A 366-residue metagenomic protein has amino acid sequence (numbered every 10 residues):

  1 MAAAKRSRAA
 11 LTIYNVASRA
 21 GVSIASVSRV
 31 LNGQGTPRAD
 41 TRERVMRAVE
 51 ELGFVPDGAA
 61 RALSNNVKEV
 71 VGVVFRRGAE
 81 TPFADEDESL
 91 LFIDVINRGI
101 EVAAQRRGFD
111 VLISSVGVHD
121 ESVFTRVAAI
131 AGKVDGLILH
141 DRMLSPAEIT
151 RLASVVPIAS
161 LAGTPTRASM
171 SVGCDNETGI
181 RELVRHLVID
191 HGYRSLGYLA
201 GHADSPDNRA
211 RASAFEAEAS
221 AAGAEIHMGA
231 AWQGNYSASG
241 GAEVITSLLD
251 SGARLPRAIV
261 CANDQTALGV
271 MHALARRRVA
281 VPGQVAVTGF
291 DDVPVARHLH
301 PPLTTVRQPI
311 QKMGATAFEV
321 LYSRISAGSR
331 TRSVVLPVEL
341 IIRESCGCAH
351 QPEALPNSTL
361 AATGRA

Functional and structural regions predicted by a protein language model:
M1-K5, R19, E51, G99-F109 (+1 more regions): Bacterial carbohydrate/catabolite-sensing allosteric modules
M1-V70, H350, T359-A366: N-terminal helix-turn-helix DNA-binding module of bacterial transcription factors
E51-D57, V118-S122, H140-D141, E243 (+1 more regions): Short gly/ser/thr-rich secondary-structure transition/capping motifs
V55-T125: Amphipathic helical "hinge" segments at domain boundaries
V74, I138-H140, V260: Structural motif
E80, S145-P146, A267-L268: Short glycine-rich, flexible loops that bind phosphorylated cofactors or substrates
S122-T178: Short beta-strand-centered segments that line the small-molecule binding cleft or hinge of alpha/beta clamshell
